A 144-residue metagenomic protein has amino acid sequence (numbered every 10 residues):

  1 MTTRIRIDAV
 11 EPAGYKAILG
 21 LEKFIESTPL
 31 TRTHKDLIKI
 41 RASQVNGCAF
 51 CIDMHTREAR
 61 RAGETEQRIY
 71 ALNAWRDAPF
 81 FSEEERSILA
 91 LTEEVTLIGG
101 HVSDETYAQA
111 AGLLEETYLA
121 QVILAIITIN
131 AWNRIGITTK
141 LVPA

Functional and structural regions predicted by a protein language model:
M1-A144: Hydrophobic alpha-helical segments
